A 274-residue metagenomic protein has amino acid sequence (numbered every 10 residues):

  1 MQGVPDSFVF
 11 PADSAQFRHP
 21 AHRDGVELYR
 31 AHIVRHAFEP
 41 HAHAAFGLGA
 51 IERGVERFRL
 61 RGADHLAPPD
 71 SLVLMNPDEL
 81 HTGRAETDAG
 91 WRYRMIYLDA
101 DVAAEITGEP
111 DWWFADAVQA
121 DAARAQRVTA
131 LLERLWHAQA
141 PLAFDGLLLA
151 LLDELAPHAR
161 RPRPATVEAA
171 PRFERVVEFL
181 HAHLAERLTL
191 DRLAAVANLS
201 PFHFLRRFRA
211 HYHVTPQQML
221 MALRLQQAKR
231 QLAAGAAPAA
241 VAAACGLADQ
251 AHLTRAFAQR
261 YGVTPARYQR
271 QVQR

Functional and structural regions predicted by a protein language model:
M1, Q273-R274: Intrinsically disordered, low-complexity and often Lys/Arg-enriched segments
G3-W112: N-terminal regulatory/effector-sensing and dimerization cores that precede helix-turn-helix DNA-binding domains
A42, V167-A170, L247: Short, solvent-exposed loop/helix junctions and linker helices that flank or host conserved functional motifs
A104-G108, A156, F204: A short local structural element in Rossmann-fold oxidoreductases
P110-Q126, E133-A197, A210-A222: Short, Lys/Arg-enriched, Trp-marked, Pro/Gly-tolerant hinge/linker segments that flank
H181, E186-Q226, A233-A236, A242-Q271: Basic/polar phosphate-binding segments, predominantly the helix-turn-helix DNA-binding elements of transcriptional
